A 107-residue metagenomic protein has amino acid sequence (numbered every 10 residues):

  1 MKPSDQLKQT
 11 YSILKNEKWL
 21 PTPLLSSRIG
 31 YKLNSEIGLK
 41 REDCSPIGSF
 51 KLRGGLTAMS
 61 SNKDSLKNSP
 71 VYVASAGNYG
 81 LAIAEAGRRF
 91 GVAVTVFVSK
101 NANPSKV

Functional and structural regions predicted by a protein language model:
M1-V107: PLP-dependent amino-acid enzyme catalytic core
